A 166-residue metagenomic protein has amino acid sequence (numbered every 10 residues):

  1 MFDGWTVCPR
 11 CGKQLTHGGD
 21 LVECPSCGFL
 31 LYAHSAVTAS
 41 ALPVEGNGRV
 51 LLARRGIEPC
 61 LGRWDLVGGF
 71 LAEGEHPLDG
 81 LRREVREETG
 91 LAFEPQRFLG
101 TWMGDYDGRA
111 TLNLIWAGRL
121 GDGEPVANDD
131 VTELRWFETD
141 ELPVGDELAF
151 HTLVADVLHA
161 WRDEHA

Functional and structural regions predicted by a protein language model:
D3-T6, L21: Residues immediately within or flanking Cys/His clusters that coordinate Zn2+ in small zinc-binding modules
C8-C11, C24-C27: Short cysteine-rich clusters marking metal-coordination/redox-active sites
Q14-L15, L31: Cys/His-rich microdomains that often coordinate metals
P25-V50, F70, T101: Conserved N-terminal beta-strand and adjoining loop/helix that marks the start of the Nudix/MutT-like hydrolase domain
P43-V44, L52, G118, W136: Conserved hydrophobic "DFG−1" position in protein kinase catalytic cores
E45-E87: Conserved Nudix-box catalytic region and its N-terminal flanking loop in Nudix hydrolases and closely related
L71-E94, G100-V157: Unchanged
A155-A166: Charged phosphate-binding loop/patch that engages nucleotide di/tri-phosphates or the phosphate backbone of nucleic
